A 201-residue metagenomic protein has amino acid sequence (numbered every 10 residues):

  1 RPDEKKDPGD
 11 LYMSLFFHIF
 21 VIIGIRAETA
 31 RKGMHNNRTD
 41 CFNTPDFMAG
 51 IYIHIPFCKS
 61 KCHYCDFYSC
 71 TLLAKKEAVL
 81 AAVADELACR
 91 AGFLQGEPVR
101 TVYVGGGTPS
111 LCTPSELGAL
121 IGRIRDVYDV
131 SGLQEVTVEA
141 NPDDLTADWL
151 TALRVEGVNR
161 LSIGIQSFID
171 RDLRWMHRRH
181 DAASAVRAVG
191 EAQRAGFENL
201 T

Functional and structural regions predicted by a protein language model:
R1-L11: Extreme N-terminal basic, low-complexity initiation segments that serve as generic localization/processing leaders
K5-K6, T29-K32: Polybasic, lysine-rich low-complexity intrinsically disordered segments
I23-A27: Low-complexity, intrinsically disordered Ser/Thr/Pro- and acidic-rich segments
F47-I51: Extreme N-terminal starter segment of soluble prokaryotic enzymes
P56-F67: Local cysteine-cluster metal-coordination motifs and their immediate loop/turn environment, predominantly Fe-S cluster
S69-F93, E97-T201: Conserved non-cysteine loop/helix-boundary elements of the Radical SAM core domain that shape
